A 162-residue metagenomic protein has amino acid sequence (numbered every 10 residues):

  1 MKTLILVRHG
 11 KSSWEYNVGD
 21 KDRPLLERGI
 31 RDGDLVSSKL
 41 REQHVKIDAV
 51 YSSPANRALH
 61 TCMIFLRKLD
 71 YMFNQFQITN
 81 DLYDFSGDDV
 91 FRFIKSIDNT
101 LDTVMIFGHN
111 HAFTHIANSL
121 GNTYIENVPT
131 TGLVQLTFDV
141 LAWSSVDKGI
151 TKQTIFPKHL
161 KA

Functional and structural regions predicted by a protein language model:
K2-D81, I125-P129: Active-site-proximal alpha-helix that buttresses catalytic centers in soluble enzyme cores
A58-L59, G87, F113-T114: Short, well-ordered alpha-helical microsegments
T61-F65, V90, I116-A117: Hydrophobic packing residues within well-ordered alpha-helices of enzyme cores
Q77, F85, I94, S145-A162: Functional cleft and adjacent loop/helix regions within the main domain that mediate ligand binding or catalysis
L82-D98: Short phosphate-binding loop-to-helix
I97-M105, N110-G132: Non-DNA-binding regulatory cores of transcription-related proteins, predominantly C-terminal effector-binding
T123-P157: Domain-level recognition of soluble alpha/beta enzyme cores, biased toward histidine phosphatases/phosphomutases
